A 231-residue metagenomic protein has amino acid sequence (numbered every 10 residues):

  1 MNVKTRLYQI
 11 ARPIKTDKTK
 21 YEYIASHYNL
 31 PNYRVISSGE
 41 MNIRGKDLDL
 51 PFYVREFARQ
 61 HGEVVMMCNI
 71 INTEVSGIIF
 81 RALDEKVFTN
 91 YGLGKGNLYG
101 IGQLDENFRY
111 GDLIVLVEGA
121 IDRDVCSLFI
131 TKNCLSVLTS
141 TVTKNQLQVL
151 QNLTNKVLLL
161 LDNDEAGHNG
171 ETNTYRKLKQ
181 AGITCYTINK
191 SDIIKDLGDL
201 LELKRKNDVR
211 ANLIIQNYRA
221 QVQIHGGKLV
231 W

Functional and structural regions predicted by a protein language model:
M1-V65, N69-N72, F108, Q151 (+2 more regions): TOPRIM metal-binding catalytic domain and adjacent DNA-binding surface shared by DnaG-type primases
N2, R6, L93-G96, C134 (+1 more regions): Short, functionally important structural connectors and interaction interfaces within domains
K4, D17-Y21, V75, L147 (+2 more regions): Alpha-helix initiation and N-capping motif
R6-Y8, I14, I36, L83 (+3 more regions): Small/flexible residues
I24, R44-T154, E171: Phosphate-handling DNA/RNA-contact segment within nucleic-acid enzymes
I24-A25, T73, L159, L197: A residue-level signal for conserved active-site and pocket-lining positions in enzyme catalytic cores
V87, G111-I114, R123-W231: TOPRIM fold recognition
